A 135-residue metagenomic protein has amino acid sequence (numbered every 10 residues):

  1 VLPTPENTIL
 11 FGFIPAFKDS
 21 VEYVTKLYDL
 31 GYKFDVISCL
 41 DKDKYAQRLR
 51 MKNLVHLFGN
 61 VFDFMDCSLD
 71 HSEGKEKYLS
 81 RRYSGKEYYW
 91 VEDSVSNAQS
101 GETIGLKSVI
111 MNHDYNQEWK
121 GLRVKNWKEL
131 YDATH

Functional and structural regions predicted by a protein language model:
V1-P15: N-terminal helical cap/lid subdomain that shapes the substrate entry/recognition surface in HAD-like hydrolases
L2-E6, C39, N112-H113: Short loop/turn segments at strand-loop or loop-helix junctions that form parts of catalytic or ligand-binding pockets
N7-I9, D35-I37, R82-S84: A short, structure-level motif marking secondary-structure boundaries and short turns
F11-P15, S20-N53: Substrate-recognition element of Asp-dependent hydrolases with the DxDx(T/V) motif
L40-Y89, V95: Substrate-recognition "cap/lid" segment bordering the active-site pocket of phosphatases
N60, K77-Y88, S94-H135: Asp-based, Mg2+/Mn2+-dependent phosphohydrolase catalytic module
